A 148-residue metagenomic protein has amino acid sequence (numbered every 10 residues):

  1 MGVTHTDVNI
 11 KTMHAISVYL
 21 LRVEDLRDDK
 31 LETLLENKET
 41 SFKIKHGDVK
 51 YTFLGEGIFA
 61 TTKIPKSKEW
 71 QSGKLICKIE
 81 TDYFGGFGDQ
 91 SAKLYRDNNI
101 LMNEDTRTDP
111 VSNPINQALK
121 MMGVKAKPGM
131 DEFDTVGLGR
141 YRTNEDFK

Functional and structural regions predicted by a protein language model:
M1-K38, F147-K148: Short, extreme N-terminal segment that most often corresponds to the first beta-strand
N37-K148: Charged interaction segments
